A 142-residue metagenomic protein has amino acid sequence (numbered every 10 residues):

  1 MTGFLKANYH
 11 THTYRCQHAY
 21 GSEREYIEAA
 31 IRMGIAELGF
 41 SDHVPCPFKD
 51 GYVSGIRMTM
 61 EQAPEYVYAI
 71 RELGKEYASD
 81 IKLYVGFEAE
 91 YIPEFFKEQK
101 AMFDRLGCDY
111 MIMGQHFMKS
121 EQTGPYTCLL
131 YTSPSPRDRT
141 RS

Functional and structural regions predicted by a protein language model:
M1-P93, M102-F103: An N-terminally biased module of ancient metal coordination in phosphate/nucleic-acid-related enzymes
R24, F117, D138: Short, flexible micro-motifs
C46, S120, R139: Active-site loop signature of alpha/beta-hydrolase-fold enzymes
D50, Q122-T123, S142: Short glycine-/acidic-enriched loop or helix-start segments at secondary-structure transitions that form or flank
I81, Y110, T140-R141: Secondary-structure boundary/capping signal
E90-S133: Hydrophobic alpha-helical segments and helix pairs
Y131-S142: Single conserved hydrophobic/aromatic residue that forms the stacking wall/gate of nucleotide- or nucleobase-binding
